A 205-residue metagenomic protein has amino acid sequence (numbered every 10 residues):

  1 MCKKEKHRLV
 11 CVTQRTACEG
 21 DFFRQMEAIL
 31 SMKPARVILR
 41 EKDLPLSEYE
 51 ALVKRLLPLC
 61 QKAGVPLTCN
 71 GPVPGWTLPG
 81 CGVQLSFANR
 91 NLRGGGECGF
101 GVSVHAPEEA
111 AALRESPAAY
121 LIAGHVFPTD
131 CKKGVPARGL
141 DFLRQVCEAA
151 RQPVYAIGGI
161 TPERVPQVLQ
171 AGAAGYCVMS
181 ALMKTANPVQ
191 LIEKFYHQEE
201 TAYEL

Functional and structural regions predicted by a protein language model:
M1-Q84, N89-Y120, V135, Q145 (+4 more regions): Conserved N-terminal beta1-alpha1 strand-loop-helix module at the mouth
G124: Flexible, gly/ser-rich surface segments that form the specificity/activation loops bordering the active-site cleft
F127-K133: A short acidic, helix-capping loop that chelates divalent metal ions and anchors anionic groups
A174: Short, glycine/charged-rich "phosphate-handling" switch motifs in NTP-dependent and phosphotransfer domains
